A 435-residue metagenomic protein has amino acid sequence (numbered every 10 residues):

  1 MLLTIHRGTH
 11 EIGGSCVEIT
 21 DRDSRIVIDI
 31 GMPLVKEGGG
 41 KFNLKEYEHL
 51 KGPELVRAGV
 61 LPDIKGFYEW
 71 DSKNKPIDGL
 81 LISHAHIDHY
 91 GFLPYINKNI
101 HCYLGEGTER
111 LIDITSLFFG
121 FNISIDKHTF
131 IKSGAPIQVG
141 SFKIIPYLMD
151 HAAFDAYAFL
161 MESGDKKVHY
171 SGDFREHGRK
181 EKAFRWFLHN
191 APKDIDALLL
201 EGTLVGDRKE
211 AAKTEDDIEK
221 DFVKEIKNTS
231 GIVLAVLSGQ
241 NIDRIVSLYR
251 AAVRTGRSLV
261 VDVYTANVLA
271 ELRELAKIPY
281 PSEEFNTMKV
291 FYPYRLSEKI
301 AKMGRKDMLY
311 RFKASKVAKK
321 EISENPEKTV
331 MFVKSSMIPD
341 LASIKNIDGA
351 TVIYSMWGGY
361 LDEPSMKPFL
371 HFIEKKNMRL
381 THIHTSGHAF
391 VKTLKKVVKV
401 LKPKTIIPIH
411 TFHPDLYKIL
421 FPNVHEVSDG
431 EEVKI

Functional and structural regions predicted by a protein language model:
M1-G79, I87-D243, S247, V253-R254 (+2 more regions): His/Asp/Glu-rich metal-coordinating catalytic cores of metallo-dependent phosphodiesterases/hydrolases acting on
I12-G14, V427-I435: Binuclear metal-dependent phosphoesterase catalytic core
E37-G39, I112-L117, A156, R179-E181 (+4 more regions): Short, charged, surface-exposed secondary-structure boundary motifs
H86-D88, K132-G134, S336-P339, H410-D415: Short, polar loop motifs at secondary-structure junctions
Y95-N97, I137-G140, L341-I347, D415-F421: Short loop/helix-cap segments at secondary-structure boundaries that form the rim of catalytic
K127-S133, K289-Y294, H425-V427: Short acidic-hydrophobic, aromatic-tinged amphipathic segments that line or gate anion-handling sites
G178-Y264, I347-F421, H425: Cap/insert and terminal regions of metallo-dependent hydrolase folds
A211-G349: Hard-cation-handling environments
